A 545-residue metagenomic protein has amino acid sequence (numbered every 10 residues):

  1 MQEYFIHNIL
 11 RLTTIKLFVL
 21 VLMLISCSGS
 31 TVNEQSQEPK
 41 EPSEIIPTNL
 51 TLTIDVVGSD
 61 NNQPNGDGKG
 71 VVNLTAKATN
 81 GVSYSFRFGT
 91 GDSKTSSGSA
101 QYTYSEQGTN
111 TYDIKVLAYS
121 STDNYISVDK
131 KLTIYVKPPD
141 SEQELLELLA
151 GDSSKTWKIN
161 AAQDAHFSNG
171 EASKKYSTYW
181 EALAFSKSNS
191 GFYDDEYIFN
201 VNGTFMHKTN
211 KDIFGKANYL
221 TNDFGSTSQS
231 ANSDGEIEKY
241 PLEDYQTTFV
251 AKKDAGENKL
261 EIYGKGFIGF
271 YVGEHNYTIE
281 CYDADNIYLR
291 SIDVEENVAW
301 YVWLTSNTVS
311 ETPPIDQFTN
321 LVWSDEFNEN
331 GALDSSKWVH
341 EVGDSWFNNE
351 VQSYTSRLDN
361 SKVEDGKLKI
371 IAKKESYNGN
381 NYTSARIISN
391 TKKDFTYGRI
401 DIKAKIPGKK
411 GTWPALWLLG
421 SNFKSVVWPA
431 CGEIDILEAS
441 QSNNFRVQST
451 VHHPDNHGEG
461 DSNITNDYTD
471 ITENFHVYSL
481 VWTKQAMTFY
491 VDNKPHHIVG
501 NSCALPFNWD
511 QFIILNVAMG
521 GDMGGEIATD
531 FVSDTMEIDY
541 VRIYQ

Functional and structural regions predicted by a protein language model:
M1-I6, L20-I54, T122-L149, N307-P314: Bacterial Sec-dependent N-terminal signal peptides
S30-Q37, D113-S120, K130-L132, S310-Q545: GH16 jelly-roll
N65-K77: A short beta-strand segment in extracellular, disulfide-stabilized domains
N80-S85: Solvent-exposed loop segments of extracellular immunoglobulin-like
S93-K115, Y119: Solvent-exposed segments in extracellular or luminal domains encompassing
S141-T178, D325: Tryptophan-anchored aromatic micro-motifs
S186-D283: Contiguous, well-ordered beta-strand patches that form the walls/edges of small beta-barrel/beta-sandwich domains
Y288-N297: Short, exposed beta-strand-loop hairpins at the edges of beta-sheets in extracellular/periplasmic proteins
